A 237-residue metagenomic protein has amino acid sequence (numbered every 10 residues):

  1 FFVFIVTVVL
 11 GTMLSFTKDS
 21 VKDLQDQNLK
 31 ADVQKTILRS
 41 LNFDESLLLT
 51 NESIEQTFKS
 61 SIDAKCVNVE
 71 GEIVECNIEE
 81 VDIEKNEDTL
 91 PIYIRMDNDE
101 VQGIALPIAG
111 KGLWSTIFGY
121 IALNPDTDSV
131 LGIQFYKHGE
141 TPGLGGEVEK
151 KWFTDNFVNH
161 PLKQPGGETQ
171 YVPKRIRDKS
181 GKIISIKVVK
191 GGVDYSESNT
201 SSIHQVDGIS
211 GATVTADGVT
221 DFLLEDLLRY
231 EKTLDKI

Functional and structural regions predicted by a protein language model:
F1-I237: Flexible, solvent-exposed loop/hinge segments and secondary-structure transition points
